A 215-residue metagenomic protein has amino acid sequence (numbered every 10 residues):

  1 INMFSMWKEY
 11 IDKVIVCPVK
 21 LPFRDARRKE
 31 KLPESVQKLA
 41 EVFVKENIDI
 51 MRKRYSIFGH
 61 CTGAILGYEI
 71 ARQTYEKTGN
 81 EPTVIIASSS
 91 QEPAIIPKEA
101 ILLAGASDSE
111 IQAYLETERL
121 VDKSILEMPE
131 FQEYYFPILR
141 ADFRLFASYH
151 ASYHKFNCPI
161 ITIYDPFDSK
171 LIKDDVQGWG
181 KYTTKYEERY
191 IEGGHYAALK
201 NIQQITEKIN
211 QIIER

Functional and structural regions predicted by a protein language model:
I1-F58, T62-R215: Non-catalytic, mobile gating and regulatory segments of ester bond hydrolases
